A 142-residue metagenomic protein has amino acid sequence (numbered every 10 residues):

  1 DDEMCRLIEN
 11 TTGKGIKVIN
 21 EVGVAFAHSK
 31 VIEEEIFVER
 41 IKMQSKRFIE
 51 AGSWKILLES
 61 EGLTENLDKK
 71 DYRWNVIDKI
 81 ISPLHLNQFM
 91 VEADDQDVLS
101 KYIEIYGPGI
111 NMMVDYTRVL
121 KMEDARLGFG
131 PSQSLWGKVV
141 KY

Functional and structural regions predicted by a protein language model:
D1-E65: Conserved anion-binding
D1-I19, T64-I77, V98-Y102, M122-G128: Active-site-adjacent beta->alpha loops and helix N-cap segments on the catalytic face of soluble alpha/beta enzymes
Q44-I105: Hydrophobic secondary-structure block in the mid-to-C-terminal portion of proteins
I81-Y142: C-terminal alpha-helical cap/extension of soluble enzyme domains
